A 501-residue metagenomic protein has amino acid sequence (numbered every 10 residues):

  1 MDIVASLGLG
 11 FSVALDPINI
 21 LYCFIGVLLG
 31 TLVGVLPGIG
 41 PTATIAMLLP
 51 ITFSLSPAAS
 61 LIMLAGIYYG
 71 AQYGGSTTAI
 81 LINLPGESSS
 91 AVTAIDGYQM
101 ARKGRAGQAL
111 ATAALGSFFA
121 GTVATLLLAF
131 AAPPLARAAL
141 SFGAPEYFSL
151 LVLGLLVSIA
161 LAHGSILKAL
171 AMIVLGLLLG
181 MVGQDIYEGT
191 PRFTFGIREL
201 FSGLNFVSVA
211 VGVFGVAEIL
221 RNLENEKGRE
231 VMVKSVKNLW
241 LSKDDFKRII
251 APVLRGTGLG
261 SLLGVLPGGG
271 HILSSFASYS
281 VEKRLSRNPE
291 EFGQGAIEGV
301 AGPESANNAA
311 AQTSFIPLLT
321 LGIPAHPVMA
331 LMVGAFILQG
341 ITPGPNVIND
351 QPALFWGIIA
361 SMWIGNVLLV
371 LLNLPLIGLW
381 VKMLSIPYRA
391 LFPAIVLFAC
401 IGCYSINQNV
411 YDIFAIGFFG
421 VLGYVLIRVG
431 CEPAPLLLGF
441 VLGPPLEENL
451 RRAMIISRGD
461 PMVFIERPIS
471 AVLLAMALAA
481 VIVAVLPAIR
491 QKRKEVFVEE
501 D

Functional and structural regions predicted by a protein language model:
M1-S60, L140, P191-A296, V381 (+3 more regions): Helix-loop-helix hairpins and the membrane-proximal interhelical loops of multi-pass alpha-helical transport proteins
V27-P41, A71-N83, S158-H163, T257-P267 (+3 more regions): Transmembrane alpha-helix interface/packing and boundary motifs in multi-pass membrane proteins, characterized by
V33-T42, I80-A91, V123-L127, L263-L273 (+4 more regions): Short helix-coil transition sites and intra-membrane helix breaks within transmembrane domains of multi-pass
P41-P50, L64, A79-Q99, F130 (+6 more regions): Re-entrant/interfacial helical elements at transmembrane boundaries that shape and gate the permeation pathway
A58-I62, Q99-G116, R287-G299, P327-A330 (+1 more regions): Membrane-interface alpha-helices at helix entry/exit sites of multi-pass transporters
Y68-I80, G86, A296-L321, A325 (+1 more regions): A structural-propensity feature for long, helix-poor, extended segments
Y69-G74, L115-L127, L135, L179 (+3 more regions): Membrane-embedded alpha-helical segments of transport systems, primarily multispan ion/solute transporters
A111-K227, L338-K492: Membrane-embedded alpha-helical modules
